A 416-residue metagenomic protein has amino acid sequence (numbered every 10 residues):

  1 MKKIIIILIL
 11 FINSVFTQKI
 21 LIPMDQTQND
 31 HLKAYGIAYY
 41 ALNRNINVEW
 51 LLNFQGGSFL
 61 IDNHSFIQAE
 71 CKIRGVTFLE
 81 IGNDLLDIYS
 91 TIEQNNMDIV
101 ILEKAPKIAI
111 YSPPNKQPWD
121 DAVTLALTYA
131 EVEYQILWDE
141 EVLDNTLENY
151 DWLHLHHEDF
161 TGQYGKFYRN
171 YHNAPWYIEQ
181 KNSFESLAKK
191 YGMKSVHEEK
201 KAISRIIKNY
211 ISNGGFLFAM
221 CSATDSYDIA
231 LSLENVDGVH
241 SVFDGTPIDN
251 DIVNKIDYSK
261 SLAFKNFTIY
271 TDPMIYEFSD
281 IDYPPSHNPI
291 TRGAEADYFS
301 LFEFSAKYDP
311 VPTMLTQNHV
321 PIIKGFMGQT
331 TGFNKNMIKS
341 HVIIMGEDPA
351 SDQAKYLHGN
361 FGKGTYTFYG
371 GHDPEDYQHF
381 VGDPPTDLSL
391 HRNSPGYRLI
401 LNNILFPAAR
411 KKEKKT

Functional and structural regions predicted by a protein language model:
K3-N13: Sec-dependent N-terminal signal peptides
T17-D121, G371: Hydrophobic targeting/anchoring helices
Q18-L60, K335-T416: Extracellular ligand-binding/catalytic regions of CAZymes and related secreted enzymes and adhesion modules
K19-I20, D25-N29, L60, H64-A69 (+2 more regions): Helical hinge/lid and interdomain linker segments adjacent to catalytic or ligand-binding clefts that mediate domain
T91-N96, E140-V142, S351-K355: Alpha-helical scaffolding within the catalytic cores of extracellular/periplasmic polymer-degrading hydrolases
I101-K104, N145-E148, Y210-S212, M337 (+1 more regions): Extracellular/periplasmic catalytic domains that process cell-envelope and extracellular macromolecules
P118-D121, T128, D225, K255-H379: Catalytic beta-strand/loop cores that center a nucleophilic Ser/Cys/Thr and support acyl-enzyme chemistry
K166-E303: A glycine-rich, often tryptophan-bearing local segment used as a flexible ligand/cofactor-contacting loop or short
